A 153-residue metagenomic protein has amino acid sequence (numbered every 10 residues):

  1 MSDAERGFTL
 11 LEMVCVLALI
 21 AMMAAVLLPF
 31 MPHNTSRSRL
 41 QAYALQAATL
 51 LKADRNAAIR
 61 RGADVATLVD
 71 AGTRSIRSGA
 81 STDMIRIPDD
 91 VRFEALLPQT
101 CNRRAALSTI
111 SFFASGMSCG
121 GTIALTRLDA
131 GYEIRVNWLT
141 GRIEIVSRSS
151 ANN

Functional and structural regions predicted by a protein language model:
M1-A18: Glycine-centered recognition micro-motifs in short, flexible terminal segments and loops
M1-D3, M22, V26-R60, D64-N153: N-terminal helix-rich module
